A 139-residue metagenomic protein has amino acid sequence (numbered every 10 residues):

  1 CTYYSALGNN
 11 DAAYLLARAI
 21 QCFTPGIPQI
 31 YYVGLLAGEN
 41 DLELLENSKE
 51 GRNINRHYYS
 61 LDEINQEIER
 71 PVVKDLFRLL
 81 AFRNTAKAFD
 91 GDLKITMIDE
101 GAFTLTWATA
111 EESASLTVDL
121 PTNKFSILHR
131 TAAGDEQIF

Functional and structural regions predicted by a protein language model:
C1-F139: Active-site and adjacent substrate-binding regions of carbohydrate-active enzymes
